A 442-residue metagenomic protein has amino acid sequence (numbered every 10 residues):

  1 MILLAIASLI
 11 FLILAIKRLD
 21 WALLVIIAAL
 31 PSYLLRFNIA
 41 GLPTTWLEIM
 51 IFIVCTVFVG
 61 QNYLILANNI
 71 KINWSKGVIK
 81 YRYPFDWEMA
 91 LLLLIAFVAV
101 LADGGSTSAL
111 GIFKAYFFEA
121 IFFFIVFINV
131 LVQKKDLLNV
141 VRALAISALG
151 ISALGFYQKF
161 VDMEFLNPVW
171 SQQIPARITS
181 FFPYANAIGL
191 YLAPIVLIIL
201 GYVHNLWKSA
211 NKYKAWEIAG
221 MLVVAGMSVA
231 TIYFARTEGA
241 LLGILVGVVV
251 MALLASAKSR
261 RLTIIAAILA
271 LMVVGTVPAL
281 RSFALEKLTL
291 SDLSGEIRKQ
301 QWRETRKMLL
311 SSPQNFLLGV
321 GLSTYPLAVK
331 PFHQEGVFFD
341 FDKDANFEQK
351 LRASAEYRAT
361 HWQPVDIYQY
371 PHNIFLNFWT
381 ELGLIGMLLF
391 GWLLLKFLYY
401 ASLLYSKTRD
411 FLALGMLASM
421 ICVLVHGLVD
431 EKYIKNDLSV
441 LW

Functional and structural regions predicted by a protein language model:
M1-I2, G41-M50, I112-Y116, S180-I195 (+4 more regions): Membrane-interface micro-motifs in multi-pass membrane enzymes
M1-V98, S108, V132-R142, Y202-A219 (+1 more regions): Transmembrane signal-anchor hairpin modules in multi-pass inner-membrane enzymes, especially those that act on
A7-L14, L93-L101, F118, F122 (+8 more regions): Alpha-helical transmembrane segments of multi-pass inner-membrane proteins
A28-I39, N373, N377-L382, F411-W442: Membrane helix-loop boundary segments at the extracytoplasmic
E48-I49, P84-L94, S106-V130, A145-A148 (+1 more regions): Aromatic-anchored transmembrane helix interface
L64, A153, K159-D162, G226-A240 (+3 more regions): A membrane-periplasm/extracellular boundary helix in multi-pass inner-membrane enzymes that assemble envelope glycans
M163-R177, L322-T380: Interfacial juxtamembrane loops and adjacent helix segments that form the catalytic/substrate-binding surfaces
F378-L403: Selective detector of the "anchor" transmembrane alpha-helix that sits immediately C-terminal
